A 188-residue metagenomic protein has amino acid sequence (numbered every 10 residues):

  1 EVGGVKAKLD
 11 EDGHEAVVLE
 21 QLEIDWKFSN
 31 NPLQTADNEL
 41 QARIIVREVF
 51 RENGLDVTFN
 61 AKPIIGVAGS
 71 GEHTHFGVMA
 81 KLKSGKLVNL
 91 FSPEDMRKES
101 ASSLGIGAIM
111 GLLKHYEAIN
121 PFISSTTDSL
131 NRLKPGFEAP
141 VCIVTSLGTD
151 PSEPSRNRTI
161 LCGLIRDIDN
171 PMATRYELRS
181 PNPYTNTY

Functional and structural regions predicted by a protein language model:
E1-G3, D10-D12, A16-Y188: Active-site capping/gating regions of soluble enzymes
